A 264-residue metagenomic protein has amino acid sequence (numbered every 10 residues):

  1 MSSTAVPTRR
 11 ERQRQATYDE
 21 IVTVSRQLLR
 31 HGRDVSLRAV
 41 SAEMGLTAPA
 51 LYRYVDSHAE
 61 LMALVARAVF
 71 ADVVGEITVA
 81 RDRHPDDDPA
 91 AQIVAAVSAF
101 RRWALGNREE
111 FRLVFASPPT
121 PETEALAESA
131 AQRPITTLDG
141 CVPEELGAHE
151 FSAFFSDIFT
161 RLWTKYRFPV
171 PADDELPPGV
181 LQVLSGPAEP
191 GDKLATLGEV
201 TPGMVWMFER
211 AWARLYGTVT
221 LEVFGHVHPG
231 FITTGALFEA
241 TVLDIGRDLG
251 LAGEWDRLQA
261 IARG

Functional and structural regions predicted by a protein language model:
M1-D34, A39, D56-A63, A68: Basic, helix-initiating cap at the start of DNA-binding domains
E20, A39, Q92-A95, A99 (+9 more regions): Amphipathic alpha-helical interaction segments
G45-V55: Short hydrophobic/aromatic patch on the recognition helix
M62-P89: Short N-terminal edge-element motif at the start of the domain
A80-E110, L146-F154: Hydrophobic alpha-helical connector segments
N107-V142, T164-L181, T220, H228: Amphipathic alpha-helical segments used for helix-helix packing
A153, D157-G264: C-terminal peripheral helix-coil segments that are non-catalytic and often amphipathic
